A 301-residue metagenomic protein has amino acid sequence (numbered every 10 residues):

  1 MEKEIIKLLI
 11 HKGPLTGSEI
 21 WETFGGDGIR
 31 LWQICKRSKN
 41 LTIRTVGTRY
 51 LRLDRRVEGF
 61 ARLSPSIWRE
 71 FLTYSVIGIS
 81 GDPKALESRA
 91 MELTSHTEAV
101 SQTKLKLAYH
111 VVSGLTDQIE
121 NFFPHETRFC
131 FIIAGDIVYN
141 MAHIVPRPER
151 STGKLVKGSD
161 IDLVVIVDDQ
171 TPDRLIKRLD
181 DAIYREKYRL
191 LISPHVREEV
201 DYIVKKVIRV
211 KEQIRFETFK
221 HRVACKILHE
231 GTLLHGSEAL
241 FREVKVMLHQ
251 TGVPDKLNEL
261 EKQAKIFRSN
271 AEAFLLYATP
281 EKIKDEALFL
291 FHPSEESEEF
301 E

Functional and structural regions predicted by a protein language model:
M1-G158, V167-E301: Catalytic core of pol beta-like nucleotidyltransferases
D162: Cell-envelope/extracellular polymer assembly enzymes that use nucleotide-activated donors
